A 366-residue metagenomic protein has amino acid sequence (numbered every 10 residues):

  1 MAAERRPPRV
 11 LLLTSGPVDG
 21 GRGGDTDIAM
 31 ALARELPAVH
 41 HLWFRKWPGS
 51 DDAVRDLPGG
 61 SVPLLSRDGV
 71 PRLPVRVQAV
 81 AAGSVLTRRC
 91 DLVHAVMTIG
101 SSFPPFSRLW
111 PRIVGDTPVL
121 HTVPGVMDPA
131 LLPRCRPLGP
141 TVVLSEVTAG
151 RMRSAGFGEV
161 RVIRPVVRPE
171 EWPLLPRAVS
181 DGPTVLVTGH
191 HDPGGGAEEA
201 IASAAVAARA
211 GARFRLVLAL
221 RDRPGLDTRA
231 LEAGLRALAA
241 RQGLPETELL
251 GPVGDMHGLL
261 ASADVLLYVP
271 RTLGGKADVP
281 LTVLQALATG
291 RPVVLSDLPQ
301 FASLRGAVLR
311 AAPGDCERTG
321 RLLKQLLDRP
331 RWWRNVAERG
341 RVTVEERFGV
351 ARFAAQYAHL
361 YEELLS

Functional and structural regions predicted by a protein language model:
L11-L13, P176-G195, I201-A204, V217: Conserved donor-binding/catalytic core segment of Leloir-type glycosyltransferases
S15-G20, I28-V75, R223-P224: N-terminal strand-loop element at the rim of the active site of nucleotide-sugar-dependent glycosyltransferases
L131-L132, R153, V166-G182: Acidic anion/phosphate-binding donor-loop and adjacent secondary structure in glycosyltransferase catalytic cores
R229-V253: Nucleotide-activated donor-binding/catalytic signature segment of Leloir-type glycosyltransferases, i.e., the conserved
A261-K276, R291: Acidic donor-binding loop of glycosyltransferase active sites
V269-L284, A302-S303: Nucleotide-sugar-dependent
A288-L295: Short hydrophobic beta-strand element within catalytic cores of glycosyltransferases and related nucleotide-activated
L295, G306-E317, Q325-P330: Conserved acidic donor-binding segment of nucleotide-sugar-dependent glycosyltransferases
